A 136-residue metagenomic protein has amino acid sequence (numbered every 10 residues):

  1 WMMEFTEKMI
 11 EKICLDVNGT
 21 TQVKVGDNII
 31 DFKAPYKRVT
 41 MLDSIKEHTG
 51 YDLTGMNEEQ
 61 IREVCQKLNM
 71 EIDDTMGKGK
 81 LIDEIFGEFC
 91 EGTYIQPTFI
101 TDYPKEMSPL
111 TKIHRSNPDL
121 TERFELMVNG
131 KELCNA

Functional and structural regions predicted by a protein language model:
W1-E4: Catalytic palm subdomain of template-directed nucleic-acid polymerases, centered on the conserved carboxylate motif
M9-K131: Metal-assisted phosphate- and nucleotidyl-transfer catalytic regions
